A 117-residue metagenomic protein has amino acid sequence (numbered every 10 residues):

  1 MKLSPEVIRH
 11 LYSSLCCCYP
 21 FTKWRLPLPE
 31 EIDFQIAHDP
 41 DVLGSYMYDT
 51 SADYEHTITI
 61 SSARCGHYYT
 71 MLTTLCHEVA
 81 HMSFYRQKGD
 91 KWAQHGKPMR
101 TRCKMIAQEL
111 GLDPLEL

Functional and structural regions predicted by a protein language model:
M1-T73, M82-L117: Active-site-proximal or metal-binding-adjacent scaffold patches in catalytic folds
E78: Walker B catalytic acidic pair
